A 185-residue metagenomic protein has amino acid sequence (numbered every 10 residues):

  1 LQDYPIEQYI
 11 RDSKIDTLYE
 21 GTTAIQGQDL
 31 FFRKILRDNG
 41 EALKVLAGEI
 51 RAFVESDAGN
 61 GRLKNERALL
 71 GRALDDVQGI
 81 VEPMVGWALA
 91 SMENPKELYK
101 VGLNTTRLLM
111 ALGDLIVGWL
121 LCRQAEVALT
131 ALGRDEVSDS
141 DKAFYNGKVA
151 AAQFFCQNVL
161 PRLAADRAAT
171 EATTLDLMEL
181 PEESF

Functional and structural regions predicted by a protein language model:
L1-Q78: Internal glycine-rich alpha/beta core junctions
R37, F53-F185: C-terminal amphipathic alpha-helical interaction region
